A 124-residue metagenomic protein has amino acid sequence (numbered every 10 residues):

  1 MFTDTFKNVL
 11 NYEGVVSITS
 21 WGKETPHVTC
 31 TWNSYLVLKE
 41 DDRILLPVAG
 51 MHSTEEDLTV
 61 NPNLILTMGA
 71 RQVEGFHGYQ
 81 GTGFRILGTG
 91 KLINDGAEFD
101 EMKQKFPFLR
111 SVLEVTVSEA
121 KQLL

Functional and structural regions predicted by a protein language model:
M1-L124: Binding-site signature for planar aromatic cofactors or substrates
